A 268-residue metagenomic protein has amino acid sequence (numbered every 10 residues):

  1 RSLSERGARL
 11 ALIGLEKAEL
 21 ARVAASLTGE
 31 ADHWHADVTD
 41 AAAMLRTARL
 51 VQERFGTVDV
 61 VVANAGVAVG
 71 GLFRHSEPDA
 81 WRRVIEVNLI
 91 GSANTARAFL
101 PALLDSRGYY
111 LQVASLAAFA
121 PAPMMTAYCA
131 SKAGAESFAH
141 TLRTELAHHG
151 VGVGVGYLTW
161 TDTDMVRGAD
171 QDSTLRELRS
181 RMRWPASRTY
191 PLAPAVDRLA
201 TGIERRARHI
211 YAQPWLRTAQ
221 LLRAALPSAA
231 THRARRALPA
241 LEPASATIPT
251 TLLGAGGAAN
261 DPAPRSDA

Functional and structural regions predicted by a protein language model:
A8-R22: Conserved glycine-rich Rossmann-like NAD(P)H-binding loop of the short-chain dehydrogenase/reductase
K17, A36-R46, P78: The beta1-alpha1 cofactor-binding region of Rossmann-like NAD(H)/NADP(H)-dependent oxidoreductases
L72-F73, E77-R82: Substrate-binding pocket helix/loop in short-chain dehydrogenase/reductase
F73-R74, A122-T126: Active-site loop immediately N-terminal to the catalytic Tyr-X3-Lys motif of short-chain dehydrogenase/reductase
A96, S131: Active-site helix of classical SDR
S115: Residue(s) in the substrate-gating loop at a strand-loop-helix junction that position the organic substrate next
T144-P214: SDR active-site lid
